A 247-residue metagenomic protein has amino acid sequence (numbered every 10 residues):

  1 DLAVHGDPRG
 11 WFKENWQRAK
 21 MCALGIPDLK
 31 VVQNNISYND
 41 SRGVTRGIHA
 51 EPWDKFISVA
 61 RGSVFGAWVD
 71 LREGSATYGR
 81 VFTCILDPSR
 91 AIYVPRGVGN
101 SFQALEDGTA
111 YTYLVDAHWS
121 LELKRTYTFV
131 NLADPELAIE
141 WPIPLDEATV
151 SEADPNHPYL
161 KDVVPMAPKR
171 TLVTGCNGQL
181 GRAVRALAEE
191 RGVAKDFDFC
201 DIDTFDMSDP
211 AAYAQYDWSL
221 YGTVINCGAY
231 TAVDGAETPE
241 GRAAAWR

Functional and structural regions predicted by a protein language model:
D1-L86, E106-A110, A117-P168: Non-catalytic, conserved peripheral segments adjacent to functional cores
L86-L105: Conserved SET/PR-domain catalytic core that frames the SAM/AdoMet-binding pocket
F102, G181, V233-D234: Glycine/Thr-rich phosphate-binding loops of Rossmann-like dinucleotide-binding domains
R170-E190: N-terminal Rossmann NAD(P)H-binding glycine-rich loop of SDR-like oxidoreductase domains
T174, C200, V224-G228: SDR active-site strand-loop-helix element
K195-A214: Adenosine-cofactor binding site in Rossmann-like domains, unifying the SAM/SAH pocket of S-adenosylmethionine-dependent
P210-R247: NAD(P)H-binding glycine-rich loop region in Rossmannoid oxidoreductase-like domains and their noncatalytic homologs
